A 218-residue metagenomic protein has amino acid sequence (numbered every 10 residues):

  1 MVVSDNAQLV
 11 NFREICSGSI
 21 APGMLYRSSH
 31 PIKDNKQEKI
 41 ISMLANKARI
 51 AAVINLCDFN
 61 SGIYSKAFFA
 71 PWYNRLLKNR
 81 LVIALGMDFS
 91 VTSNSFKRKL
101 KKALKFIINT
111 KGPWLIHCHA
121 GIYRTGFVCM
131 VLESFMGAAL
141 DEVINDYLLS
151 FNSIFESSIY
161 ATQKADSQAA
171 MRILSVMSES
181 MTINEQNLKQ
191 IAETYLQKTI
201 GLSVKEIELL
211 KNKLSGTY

Functional and structural regions predicted by a protein language model:
M1-L115, F127-Y218: Cys-dependent protein tyrosine phosphatase-like superfamily
A120, R124-T125: Ser/Thr-glycine-rich phosphate-binding loops at phosphate-binding pockets of nucleotides, nucleotide cofactors
